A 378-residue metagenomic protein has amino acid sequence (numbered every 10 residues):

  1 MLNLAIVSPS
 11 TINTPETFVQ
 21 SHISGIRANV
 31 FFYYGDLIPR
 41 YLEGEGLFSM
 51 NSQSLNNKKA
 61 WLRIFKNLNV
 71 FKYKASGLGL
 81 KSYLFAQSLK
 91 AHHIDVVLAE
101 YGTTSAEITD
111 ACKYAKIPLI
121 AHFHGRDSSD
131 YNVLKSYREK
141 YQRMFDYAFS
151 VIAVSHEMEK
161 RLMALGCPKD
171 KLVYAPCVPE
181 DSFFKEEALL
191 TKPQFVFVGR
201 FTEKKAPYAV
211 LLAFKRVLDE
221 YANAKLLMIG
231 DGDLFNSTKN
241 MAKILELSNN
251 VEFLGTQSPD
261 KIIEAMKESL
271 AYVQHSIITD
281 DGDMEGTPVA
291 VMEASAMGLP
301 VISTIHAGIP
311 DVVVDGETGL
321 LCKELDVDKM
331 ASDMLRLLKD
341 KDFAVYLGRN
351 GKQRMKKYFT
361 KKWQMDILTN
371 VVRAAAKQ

Functional and structural regions predicted by a protein language model:
M1-N51: N-terminal subdomain of nucleotide-sugar transferases
A5, I152, E187-L218, L227: Conserved donor-binding/catalytic core segment of Leloir-type glycosyltransferases
A99-T104, F123: Short His-centered aromatic/hydrophobic patch
H124, R138-F184: Donor nucleotide-sugar binding/catalytic pocket of nucleotide-sugar-dependent glycosyltransferases
K239-K261: Nucleotide-activated donor-binding/catalytic signature segment of Leloir-type glycosyltransferases, i.e., the conserved
K267-G282, L299: Acidic donor-binding loop of glycosyltransferase active sites
V291, A296, P300-S303, V313: Short hydrophobic beta-strand element within catalytic cores of glycosyltransferases and related nucleotide-activated
D315-G316, L320-V327, R336-D342: Conserved acidic donor-binding segment of nucleotide-sugar-dependent glycosyltransferases
